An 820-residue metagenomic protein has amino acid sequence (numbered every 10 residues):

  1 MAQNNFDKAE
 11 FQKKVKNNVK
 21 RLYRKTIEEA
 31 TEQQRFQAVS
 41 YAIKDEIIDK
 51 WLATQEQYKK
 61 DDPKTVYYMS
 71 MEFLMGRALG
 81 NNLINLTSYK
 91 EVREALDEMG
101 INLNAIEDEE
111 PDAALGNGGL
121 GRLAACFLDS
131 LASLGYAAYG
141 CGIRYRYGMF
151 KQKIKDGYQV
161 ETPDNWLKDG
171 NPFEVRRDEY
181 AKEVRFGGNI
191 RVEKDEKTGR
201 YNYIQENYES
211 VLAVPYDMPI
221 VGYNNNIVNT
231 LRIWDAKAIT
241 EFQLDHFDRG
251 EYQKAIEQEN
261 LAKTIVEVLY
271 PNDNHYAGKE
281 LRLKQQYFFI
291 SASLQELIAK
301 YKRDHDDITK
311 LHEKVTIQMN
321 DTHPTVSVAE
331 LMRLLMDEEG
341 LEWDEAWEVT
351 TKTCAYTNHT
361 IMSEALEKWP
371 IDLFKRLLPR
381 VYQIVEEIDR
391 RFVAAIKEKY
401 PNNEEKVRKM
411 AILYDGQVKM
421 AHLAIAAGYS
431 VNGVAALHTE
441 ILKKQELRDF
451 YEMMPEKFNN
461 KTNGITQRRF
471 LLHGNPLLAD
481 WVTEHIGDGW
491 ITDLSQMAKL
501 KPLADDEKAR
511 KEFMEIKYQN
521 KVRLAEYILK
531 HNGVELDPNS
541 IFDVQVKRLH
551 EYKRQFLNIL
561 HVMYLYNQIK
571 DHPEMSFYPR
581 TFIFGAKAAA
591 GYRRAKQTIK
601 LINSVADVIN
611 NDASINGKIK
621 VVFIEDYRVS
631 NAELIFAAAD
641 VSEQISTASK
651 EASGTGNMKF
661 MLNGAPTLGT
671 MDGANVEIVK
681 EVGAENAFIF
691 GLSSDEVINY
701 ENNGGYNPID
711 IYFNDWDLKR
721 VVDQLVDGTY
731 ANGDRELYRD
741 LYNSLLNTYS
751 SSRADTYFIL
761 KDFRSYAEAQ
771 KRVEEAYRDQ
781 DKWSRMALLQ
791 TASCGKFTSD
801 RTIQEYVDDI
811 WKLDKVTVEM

Functional and structural regions predicted by a protein language model:
M1-M820: A conserved ligand/cofactor-binding region detector
